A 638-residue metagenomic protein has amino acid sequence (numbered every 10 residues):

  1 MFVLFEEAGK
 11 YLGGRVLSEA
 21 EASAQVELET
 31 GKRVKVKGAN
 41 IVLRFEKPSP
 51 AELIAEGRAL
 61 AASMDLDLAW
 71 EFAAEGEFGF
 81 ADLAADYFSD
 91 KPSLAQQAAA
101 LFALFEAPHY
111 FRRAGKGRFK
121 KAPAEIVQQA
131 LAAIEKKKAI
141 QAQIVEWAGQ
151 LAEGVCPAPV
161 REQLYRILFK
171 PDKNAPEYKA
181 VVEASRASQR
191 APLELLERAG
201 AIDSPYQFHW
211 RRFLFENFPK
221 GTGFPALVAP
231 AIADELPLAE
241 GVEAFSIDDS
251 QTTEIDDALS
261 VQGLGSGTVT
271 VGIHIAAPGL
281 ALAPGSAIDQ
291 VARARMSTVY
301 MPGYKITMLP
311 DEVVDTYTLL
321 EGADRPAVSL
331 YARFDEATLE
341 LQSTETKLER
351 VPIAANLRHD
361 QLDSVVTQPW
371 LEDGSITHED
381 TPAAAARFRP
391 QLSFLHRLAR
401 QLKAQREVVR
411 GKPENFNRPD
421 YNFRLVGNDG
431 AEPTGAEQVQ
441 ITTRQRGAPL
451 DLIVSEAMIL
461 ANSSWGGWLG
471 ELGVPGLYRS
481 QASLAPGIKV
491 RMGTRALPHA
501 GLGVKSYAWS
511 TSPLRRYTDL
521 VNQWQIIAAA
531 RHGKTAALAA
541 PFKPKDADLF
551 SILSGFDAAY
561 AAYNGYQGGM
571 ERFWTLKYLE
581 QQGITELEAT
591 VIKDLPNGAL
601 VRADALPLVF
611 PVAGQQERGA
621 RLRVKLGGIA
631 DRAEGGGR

Functional and structural regions predicted by a protein language model:
M1-A8, A589: A short beta-strand micro-motif
F5-G9, L17-A22, E27-K32: N-terminal basic/disordered segments at the start of proteins
K10-L12, E19, G31, A39-I41 (+9 more regions): Electropositive polyanion-binding surfaces
Q97: Nucleic-acid-interacting cores, centered on viral/eukaryotic replication and modification enzymes
F105-G117, I202: A short, conserved structural fragment
A114-Q129: Accessory beta->alpha helical hairpin/"wing" motif in late/C-terminal subdomains of nucleic-acid enzymes
V127-G149: Short, amphipathic alpha-helical interaction segments positioned at domain boundaries
Q143-E243: Low-complexity, highly charged intrinsically disordered N-terminal segments that act as targeting/localization
